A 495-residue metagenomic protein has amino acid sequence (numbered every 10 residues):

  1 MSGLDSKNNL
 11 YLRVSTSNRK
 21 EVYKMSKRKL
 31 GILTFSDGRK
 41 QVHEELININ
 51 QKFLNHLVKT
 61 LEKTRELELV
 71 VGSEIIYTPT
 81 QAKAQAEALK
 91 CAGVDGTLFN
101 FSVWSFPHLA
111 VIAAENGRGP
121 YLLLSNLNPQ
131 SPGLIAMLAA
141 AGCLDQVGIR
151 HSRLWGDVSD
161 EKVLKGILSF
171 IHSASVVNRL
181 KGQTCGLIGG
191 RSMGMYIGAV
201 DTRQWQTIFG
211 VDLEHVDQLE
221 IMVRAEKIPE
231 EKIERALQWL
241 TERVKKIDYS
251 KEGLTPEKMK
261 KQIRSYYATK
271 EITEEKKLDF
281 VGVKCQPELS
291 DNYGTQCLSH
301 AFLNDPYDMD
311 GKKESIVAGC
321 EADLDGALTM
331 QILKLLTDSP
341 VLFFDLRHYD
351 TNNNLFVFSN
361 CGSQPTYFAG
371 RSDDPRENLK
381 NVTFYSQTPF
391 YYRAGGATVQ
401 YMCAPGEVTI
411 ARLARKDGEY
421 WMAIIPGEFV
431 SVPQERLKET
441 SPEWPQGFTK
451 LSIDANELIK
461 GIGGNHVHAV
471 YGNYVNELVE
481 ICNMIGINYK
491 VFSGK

Functional and structural regions predicted by a protein language model:
Y11-K24: Short, Lys/Arg-enriched N-terminal segments with co-localized hydrophobic residues within the first ~10-30 amino acids
Y23-L138, D145-Q146, W155-A174, M195 (+3 more regions): Metallocofactor- and cofactor-centric catalytic cores in central/energy metabolism, strongly enriched
I32, H172-Q204, I208, N354-S372: Conserved anion/nucleotide-ligand pocket segment
L124-G148, E314-I332: Ser/Thr/Gly-rich flexible loops in soluble cytosolic domains mediating phosphotransfer, phosphorylation
S152-D157, F343: FMN-binding flavodoxin-like domain, especially the glycine-rich phosphate-binding loop
R243-L336: Long, internal scaffold/assembly segments composed of regular secondary structure
Y307-V432: C-terminal catalytic subdomain
T383-K495: Extended hydrophobic packing segments that form well-structured cores
